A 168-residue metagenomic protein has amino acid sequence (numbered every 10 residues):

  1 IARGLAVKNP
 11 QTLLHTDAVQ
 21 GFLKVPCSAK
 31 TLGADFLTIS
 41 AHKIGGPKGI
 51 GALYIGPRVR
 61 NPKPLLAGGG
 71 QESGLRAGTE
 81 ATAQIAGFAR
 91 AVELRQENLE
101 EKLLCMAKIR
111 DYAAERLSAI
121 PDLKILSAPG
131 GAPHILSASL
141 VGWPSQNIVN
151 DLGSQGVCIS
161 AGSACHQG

Functional and structural regions predicted by a protein language model:
I1-G168: Pyridoxal 5′-phosphate
